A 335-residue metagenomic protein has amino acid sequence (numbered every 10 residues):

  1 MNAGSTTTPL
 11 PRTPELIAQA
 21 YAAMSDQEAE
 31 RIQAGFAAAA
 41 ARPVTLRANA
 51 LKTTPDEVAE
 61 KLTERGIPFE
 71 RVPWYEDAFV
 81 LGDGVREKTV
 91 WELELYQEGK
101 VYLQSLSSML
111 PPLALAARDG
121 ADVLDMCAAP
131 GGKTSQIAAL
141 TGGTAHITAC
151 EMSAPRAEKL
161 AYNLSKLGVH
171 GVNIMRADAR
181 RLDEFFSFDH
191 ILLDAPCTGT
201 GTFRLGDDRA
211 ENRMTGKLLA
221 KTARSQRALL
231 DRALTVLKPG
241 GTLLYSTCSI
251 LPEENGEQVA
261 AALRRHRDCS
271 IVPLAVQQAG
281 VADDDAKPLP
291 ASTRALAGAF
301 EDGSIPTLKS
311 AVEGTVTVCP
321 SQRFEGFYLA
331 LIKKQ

Functional and structural regions predicted by a protein language model:
M1-Q335: S-adenosylmethionine
